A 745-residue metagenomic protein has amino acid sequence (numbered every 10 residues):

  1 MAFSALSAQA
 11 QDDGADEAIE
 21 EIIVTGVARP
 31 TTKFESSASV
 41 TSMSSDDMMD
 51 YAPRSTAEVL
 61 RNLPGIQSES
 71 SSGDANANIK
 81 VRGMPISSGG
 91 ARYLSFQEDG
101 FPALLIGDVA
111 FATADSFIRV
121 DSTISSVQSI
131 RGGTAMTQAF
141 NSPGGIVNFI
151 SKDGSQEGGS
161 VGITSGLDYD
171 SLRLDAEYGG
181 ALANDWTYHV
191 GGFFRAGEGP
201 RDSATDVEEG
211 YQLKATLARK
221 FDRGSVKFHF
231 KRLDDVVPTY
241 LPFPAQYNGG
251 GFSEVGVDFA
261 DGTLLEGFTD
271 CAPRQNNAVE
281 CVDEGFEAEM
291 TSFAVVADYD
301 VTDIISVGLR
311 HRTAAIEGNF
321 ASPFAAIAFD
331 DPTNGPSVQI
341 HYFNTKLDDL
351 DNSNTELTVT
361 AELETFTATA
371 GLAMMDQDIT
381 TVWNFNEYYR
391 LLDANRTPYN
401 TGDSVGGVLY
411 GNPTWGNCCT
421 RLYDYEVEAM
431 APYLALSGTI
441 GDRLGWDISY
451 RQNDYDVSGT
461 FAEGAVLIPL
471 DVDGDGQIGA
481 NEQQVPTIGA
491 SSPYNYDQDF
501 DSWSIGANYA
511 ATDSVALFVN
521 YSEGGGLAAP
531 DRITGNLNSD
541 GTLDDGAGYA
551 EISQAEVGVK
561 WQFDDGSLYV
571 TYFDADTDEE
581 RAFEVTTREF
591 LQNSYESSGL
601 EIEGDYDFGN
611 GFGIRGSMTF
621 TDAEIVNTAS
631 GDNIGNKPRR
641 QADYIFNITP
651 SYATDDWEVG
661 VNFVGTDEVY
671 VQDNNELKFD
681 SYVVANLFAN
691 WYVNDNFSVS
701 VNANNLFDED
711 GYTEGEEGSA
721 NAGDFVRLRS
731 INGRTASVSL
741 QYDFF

Functional and structural regions predicted by a protein language model:
M1-L63, G73, F293, D303 (+2 more regions): N-terminal Sec signal peptide and the immediately downstream disordered periplasmic leader that contains the TonB box
T25, A57-P102: Extracytoplasmic beta-strand/coil segments of soluble accessory domains associated with Gram-negative outer-membrane
P102-R131: Short acidic/polar hinge/loop motifs at secondary-structure boundaries that mediate gating or recognition
I146-A181, G191-S203, N662: Short strand-turn segments of transmembrane beta-barrel domains in outer membranes, especially the first one or two
E157, D185-Y188, R223-F228, I304-V307 (+9 more regions): Repeated loop/turn-to-beta-strand initiation elements of outer-membrane beta-barrel proteins
T216-K220, S225-A294, G318-N344, R390-R421 (+2 more regions): Acidic/polar loop-and-plug regions of large Gram-negative outer-membrane beta-barrel proteins
L350, T365-Q377, R421-T577, S597 (+5 more regions): Structural signature of Gram-negative outer-membrane beta-barrels, strongest in the C-terminal barrel of TonB-dependent
D442-R443, D565-S567, T571-D578, F583 (+5 more regions): Gram-negative outer-membrane beta-barrel transporters
